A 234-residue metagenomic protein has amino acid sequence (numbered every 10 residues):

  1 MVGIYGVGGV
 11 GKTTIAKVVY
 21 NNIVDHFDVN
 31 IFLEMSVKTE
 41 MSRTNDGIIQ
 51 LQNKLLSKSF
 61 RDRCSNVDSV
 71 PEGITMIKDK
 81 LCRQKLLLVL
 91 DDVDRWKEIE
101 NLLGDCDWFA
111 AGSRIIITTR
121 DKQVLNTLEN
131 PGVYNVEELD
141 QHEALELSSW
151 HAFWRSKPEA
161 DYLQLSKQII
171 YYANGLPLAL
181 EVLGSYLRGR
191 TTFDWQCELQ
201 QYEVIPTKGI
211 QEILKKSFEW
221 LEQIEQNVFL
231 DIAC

Functional and structural regions predicted by a protein language model:
G3-I4, V10, T14-V19, Q50 (+7 more regions): Accessory end-domains appended to solenoid repeat scaffolds used in host defense
G3-V10, T14-T75: Post-nucleotide-binding-loop coupling segment downstream of the phosphate-binding loop, primarily in RecA-like P-loop
T13, D91, L176: Short, conserved phosphate/pyrophosphate- and ester-handling motifs at nucleotide-, phospho-/glycolipid
N21-D28, P71-L139: A conserved switch/coupling segment of P-loop NTPase cores
T44-L51, G73, E98, L165 (+2 more regions): Helical mechanochemical/support elements of P-loop NTPase systems and associated helical scaffolds
G47-K54, V89, V93-I99, E225: Conserved AAA+/SF3 P-loop NTPase catalytic/coupling segment centered on the Walker-B
L55-D68, A111-S113, D121-L230: Non-catalytic, charged helical/coil tracts that couple and regulate nucleotide-powered enzyme cores
